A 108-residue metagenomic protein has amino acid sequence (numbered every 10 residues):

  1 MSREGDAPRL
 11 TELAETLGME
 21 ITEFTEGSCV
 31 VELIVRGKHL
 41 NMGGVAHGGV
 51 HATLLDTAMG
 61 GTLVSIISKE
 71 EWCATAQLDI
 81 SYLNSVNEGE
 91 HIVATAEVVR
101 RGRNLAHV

Functional and structural regions predicted by a protein language model:
M1-V108: Terminal targeting signals and extreme-terminal segments of soluble enzymes
